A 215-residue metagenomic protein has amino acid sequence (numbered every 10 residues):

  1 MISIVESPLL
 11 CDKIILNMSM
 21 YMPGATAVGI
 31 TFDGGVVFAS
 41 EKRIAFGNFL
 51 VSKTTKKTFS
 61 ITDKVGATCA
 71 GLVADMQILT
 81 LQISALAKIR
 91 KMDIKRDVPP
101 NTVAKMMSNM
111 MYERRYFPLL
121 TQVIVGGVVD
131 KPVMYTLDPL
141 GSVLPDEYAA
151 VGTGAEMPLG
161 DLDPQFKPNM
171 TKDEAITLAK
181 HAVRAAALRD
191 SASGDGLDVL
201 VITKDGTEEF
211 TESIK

Functional and structural regions predicted by a protein language model:
I2-K215: Long, low-complexity N-terminal extensions
